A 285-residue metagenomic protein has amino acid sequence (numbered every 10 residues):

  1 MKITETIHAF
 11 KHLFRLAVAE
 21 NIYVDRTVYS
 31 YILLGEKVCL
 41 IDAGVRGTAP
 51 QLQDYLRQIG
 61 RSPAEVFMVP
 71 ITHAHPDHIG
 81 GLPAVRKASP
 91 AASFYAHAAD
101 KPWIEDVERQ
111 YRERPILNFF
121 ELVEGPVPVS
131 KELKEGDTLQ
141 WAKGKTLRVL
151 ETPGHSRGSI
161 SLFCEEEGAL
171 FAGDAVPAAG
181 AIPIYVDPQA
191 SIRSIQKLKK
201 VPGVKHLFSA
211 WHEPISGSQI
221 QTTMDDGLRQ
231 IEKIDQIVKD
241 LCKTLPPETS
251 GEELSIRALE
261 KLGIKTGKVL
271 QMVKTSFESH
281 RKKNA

Functional and structural regions predicted by a protein language model:
K2-I59, S161-D174: Conserved beta-strand hairpin/beta-sheet module of binuclear metal-dependent hydrolase folds, prominently
I32, E135-C164, A169: Core dinuclear metal-dependent hydrolase active-site scaffold
I41-G44, V66-A74, F94-A98, E151-G154 (+2 more regions): Active-site neighborhood of phospho(di)ester-bond hydrolases with catalytic His/Asp-centered motifs
V45-P50, R57-L139: Active-site HxH/HxHxD metal-binding segment of metal-dependent hydrolases
R46-T48, A74-I79, K101-W103, R157-S159 (+2 more regions): Active-site environment of divalent metal-dependent phosphoester hydrolases
A88, A190-P247: Divalent-metal (often Zn2+) His-rich catalytic cores of metallo-beta-lactamase-fold enzymes
Q110-P115, Q189, D225-D226: Short, hinge-like loop/turn segments at secondary-structure boundaries
I237-A285: C-terminal regulatory/interaction regions
